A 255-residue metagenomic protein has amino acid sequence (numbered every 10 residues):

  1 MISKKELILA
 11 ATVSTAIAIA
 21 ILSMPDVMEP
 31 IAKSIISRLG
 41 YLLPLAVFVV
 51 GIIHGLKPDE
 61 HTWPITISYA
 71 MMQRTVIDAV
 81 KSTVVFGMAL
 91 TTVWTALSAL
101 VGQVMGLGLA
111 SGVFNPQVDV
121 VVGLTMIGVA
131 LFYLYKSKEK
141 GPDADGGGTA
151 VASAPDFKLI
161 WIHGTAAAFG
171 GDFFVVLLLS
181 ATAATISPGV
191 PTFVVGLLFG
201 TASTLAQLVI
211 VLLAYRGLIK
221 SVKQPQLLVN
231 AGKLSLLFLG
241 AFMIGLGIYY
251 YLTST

Functional and structural regions predicted by a protein language model:
I2-K5, P25-L45, G112-L124, G128-D172 (+2 more regions): Alpha-helical multi-pass membrane helix bundles of inner-membrane/thylakoid proteins, especially permease cores
T12-I19, N230-L252: Final/C-terminal transmembrane alpha-helix of multipass membrane proteins
S14-P30: Alpha-helical transmembrane segments of multi-pass membrane proteins
K33-I36, Y41-G106, V176-F193: Juxtamembrane transmembrane-helix termini in multi-pass membrane transport proteins
D59, M88, I127, T201 (+1 more regions): Divalent metal-coordination and catalytic microenvironments
A99-V104, Q207-K223: Transmembrane alpha-helical segments of integral membrane proteins
A166-I186, I244-T255: Alpha-helical transmembrane segments and their membrane-interface junctions in multi-pass membrane proteins
S187-I210: Short alpha-helical packing/oligomerization segments
